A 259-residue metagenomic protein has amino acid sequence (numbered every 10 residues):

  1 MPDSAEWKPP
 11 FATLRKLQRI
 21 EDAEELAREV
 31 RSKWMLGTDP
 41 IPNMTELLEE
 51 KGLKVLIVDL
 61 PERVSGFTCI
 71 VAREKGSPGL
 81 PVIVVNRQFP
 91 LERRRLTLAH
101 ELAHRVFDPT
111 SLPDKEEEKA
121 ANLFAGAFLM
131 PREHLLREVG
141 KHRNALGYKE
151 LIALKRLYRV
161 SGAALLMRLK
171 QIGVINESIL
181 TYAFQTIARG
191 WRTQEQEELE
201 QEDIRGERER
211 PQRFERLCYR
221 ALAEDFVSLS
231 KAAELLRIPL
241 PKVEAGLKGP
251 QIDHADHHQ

Functional and structural regions predicted by a protein language model:
M1-Q259: Active-site hotspot residues in diverse enzymes, especially metal/ion-binding acidic/histidine motifs
